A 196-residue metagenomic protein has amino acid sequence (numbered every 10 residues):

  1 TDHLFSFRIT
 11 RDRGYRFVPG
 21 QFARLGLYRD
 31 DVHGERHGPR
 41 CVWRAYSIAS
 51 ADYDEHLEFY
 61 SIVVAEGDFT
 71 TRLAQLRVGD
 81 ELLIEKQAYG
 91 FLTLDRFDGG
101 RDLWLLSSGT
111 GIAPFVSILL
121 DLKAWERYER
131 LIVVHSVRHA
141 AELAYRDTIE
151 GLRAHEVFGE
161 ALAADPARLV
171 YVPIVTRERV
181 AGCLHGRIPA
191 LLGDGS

Functional and structural regions predicted by a protein language model:
T1-D80, T176: Ferredoxin-reductase
Y28, Q87-A88: Short, surface-exposed secondary-structure boundary micro-motifs
E58, L83, W104, I132-V134 (+1 more regions): A structural signal for isolated positions on well-ordered beta-strands in alpha/beta enzyme cores
A88-G99: A short, basic/flexible loop-to-alpha-helix module at the beginning of a structural domain
G100, K123-L131: Conserved S-adenosyl-L-methionine
S108-A113: Ser/Thr-glycine-rich phosphate-binding loops at phosphate-binding pockets of nucleotides, nucleotide cofactors
P114-E126: Histidine-anchored nucleotide/phosphate-binding helix
V134, H139-S196: Reductase modules of NAD(P)H-dependent flavoproteins
